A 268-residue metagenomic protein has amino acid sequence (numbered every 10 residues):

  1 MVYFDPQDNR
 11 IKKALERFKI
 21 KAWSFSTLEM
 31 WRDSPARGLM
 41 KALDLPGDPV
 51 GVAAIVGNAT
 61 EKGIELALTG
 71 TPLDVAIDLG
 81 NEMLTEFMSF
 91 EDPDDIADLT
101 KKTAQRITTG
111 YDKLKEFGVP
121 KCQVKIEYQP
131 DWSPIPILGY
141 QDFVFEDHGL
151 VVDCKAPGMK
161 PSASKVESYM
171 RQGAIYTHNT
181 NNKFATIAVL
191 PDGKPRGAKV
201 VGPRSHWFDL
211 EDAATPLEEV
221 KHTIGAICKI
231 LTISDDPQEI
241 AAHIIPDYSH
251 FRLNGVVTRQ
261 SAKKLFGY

Functional and structural regions predicted by a protein language model:
M1-Y140, Y268: Metal-dependent nuclease catalytic cores that hydrolyze phosphodiester bonds in DNA/RNA, characterized by
G47, K160, D192-P195: Flexible loop/turn segments at secondary-structure boundaries
G51-I55, S164-R171, T215: Short alpha-helix boundary/capping segments
P72, K115-P120, E146-G149, T177-K183: Short glycine/proline-enriched coil/turn segments at helix->beta-strand junctions
I96-L99, K165, D209, A213-P216: Residue-level preference for long, well-ordered alpha-helices that form the structural scaffold of enzyme catalytic
I126-Q172, N179: Non-catalytic protein-protein interaction segments used by genome-maintenance enzymes to assemble and couple activities
R171-A174, G225: Internal, well-ordered alpha-helical scaffold/interface segments that support domain packing or protein-protein contacts
T180-Y268: Metal-dependent nuclease catalytic regions and adjoining charged, substrate-binding loops involved in nucleic-acid end
